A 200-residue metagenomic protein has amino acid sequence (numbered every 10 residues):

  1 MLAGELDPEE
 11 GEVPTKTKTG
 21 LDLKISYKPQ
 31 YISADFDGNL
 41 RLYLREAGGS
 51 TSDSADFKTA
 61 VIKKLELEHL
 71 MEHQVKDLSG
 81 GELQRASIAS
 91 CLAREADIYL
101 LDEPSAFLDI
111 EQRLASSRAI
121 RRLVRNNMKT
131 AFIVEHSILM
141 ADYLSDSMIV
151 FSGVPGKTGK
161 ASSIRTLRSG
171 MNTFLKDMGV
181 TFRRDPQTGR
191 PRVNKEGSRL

Functional and structural regions predicted by a protein language model:
M1-S52, H136-M171: ABC ATPase nucleotide-binding domain signature region
A55-M71: Conserved ABC ATPase "signature" region
Q74-L78, E82: Conserved ABC ATPase signature
S87-I88, S116: Hydrophobic anchor residue at the start of the ABC signature
L101-P104, E111: Walker B catalytic motif
R113-N127: Helical segment within the ABC ATPase nucleotide-binding domain
A161-L200: ABC ATPase nucleotide-binding domains
